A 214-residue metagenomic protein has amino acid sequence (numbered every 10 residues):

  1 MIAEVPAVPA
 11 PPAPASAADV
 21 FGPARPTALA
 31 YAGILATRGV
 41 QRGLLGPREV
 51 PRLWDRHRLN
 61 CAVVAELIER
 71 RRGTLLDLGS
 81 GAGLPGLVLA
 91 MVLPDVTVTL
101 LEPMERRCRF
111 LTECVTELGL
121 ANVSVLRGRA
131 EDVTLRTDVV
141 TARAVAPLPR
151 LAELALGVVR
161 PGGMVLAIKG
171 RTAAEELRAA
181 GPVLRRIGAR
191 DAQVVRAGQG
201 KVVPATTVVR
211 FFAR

Functional and structural regions predicted by a protein language model:
M1-L76, M91-V92, R106-V123: Class I SAM-dependent transferase core
A32-T37, G83-L84, S124-V125, R150-L154: Short hydrophobic/aromatic-rich motifs at helix boundaries and adjacent loops
R42-G43, P51-R52, A82, R143-A146: Flexible, active-site-adjacent loop/turn segments at secondary-structure boundaries
N60, P85, E176-A179: Residues at alpha-helix caps and immediate loop-helix transition turns in enzyme cores, especially N- and C-cap
L78-S80: Conserved beta-strand/loop positions that form the S-adenosyl-L-methionine
A82-D95: Conserved SAM-binding loop of SAM-dependent methyltransferases across substrates and taxa, primarily the Class I
V96-R214: S-adenosylmethionine
